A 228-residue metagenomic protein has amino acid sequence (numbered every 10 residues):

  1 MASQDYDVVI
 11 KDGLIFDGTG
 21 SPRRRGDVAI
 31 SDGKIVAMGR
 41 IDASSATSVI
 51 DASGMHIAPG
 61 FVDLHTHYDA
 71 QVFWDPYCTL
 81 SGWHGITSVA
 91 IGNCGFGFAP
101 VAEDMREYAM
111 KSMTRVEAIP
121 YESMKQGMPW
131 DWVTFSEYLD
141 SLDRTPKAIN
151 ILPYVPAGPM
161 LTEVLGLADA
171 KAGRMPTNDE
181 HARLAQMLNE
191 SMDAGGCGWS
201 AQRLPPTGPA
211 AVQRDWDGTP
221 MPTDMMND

Functional and structural regions predicted by a protein language model:
A2-V8, L14-G60: Histidine-rich, glycine-flanked metal-binding segment
G13, V28, G33, G54 (+4 more regions): Divalent metal-coordination and catalytic microenvironments
V49, P100-M105, A211-R214: Short secondary-structure transition/capping segments
H56-L80: Di-metal (Zn2+ and/or Mg2+/Mn2+) metal-binding site signature of metallo-dependent hydrolases with the MBL/beta-CASP
H67, P156-G158, L204: Active-site beta-loop-alpha junctions enriched in small/polar residues
D69-Q71, F96-A99, R203-A210: Active-site environment of divalent metal-dependent phosphoester hydrolases
W74-A185, N189-W199: Divalent-metal coordination cores built from histidine and acidic residues
A194-D228: Active-site core of metal-dependent hydrolases
